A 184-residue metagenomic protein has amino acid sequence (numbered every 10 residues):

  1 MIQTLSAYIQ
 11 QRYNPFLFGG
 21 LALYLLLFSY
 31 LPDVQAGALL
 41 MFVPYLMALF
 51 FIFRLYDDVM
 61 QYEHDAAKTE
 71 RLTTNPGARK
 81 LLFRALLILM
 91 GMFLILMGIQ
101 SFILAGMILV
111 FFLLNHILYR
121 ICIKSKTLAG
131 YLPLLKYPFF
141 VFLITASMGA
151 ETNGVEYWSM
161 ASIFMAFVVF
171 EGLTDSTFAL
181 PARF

Functional and structural regions predicted by a protein language model:
M1-F184: Multi-pass alpha-helical membrane architecture of UbiA-family and related isoprenoid/lipid prenyltransferases
